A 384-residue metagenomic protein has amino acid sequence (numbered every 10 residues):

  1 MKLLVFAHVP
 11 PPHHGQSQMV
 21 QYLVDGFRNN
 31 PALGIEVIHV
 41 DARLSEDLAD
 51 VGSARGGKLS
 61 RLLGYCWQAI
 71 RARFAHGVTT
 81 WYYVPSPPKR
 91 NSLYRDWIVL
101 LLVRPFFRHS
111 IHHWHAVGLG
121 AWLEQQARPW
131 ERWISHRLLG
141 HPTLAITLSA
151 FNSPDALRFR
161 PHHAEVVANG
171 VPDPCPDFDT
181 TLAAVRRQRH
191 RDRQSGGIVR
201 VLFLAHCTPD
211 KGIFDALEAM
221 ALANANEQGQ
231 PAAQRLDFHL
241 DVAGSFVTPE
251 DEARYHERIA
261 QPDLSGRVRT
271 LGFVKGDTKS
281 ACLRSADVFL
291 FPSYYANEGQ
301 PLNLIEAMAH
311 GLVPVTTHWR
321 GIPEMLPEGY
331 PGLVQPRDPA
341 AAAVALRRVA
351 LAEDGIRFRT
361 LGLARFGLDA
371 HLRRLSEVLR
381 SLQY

Functional and structural regions predicted by a protein language model:
L4-V5, A183-L222, D241: Conserved donor-binding/catalytic core segment of Leloir-type glycosyltransferases
W133-R189: Donor nucleotide-sugar binding/catalytic pocket of nucleotide-sugar-dependent glycosyltransferases
A216, H318-L333: Short acidic/histidine- and often glycine-rich active-site loop of Leloir-type glycosyltransferases that engages
G244, E252-V274: Nucleotide-activated donor-binding/catalytic signature segment of Leloir-type glycosyltransferases, i.e., the conserved
F273-V274, A281-A286: Short alpha-helical donor nucleotide-sugar binding micro-motif in glycosyltransferases
V313-T316: Short hydrophobic beta-strand element within catalytic cores of glycosyltransferases and related nucleotide-activated
E328-P339, R347-E353: Conserved acidic donor-binding segment of nucleotide-sugar-dependent glycosyltransferases
L351-L382: A charged, aromatic-enriched C-terminal amphipathic alpha-helix characteristic of glycosyltransferases across folds
